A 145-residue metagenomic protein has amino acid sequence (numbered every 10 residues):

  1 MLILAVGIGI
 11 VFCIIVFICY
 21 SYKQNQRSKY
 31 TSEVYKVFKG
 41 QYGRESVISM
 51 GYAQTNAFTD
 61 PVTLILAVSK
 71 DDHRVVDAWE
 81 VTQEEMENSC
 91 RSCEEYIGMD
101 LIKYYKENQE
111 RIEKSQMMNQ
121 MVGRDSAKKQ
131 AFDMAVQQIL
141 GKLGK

Functional and structural regions predicted by a protein language model:
M1-V62, D71-K145: Polybasic/polar functional segments that serve as interface/processing modules
